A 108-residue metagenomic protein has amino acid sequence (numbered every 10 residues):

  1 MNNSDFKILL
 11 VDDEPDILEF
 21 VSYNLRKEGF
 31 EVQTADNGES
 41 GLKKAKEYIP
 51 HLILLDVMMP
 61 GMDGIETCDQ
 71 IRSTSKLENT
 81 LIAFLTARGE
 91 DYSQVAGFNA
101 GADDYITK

Functional and structural regions predicted by a protein language model:
E19-K27: Charged docking surfaces used in two-component/phosphorelay signaling
G29-D36, K44: Short hydrophobic/Thr-rich beta-strand motif most characteristic of the beta2 strand and flanking loop of CheY-like
D36-S40, D63-E66: Acidic catalytic/metal-coordinating carboxylates
K43, I65-E78: Short amphipathic alpha-helix used as the core "switch/output" element in two-component signaling
Y48-L54: Active-site beta3 strand of CheY-like receiver
M59: Receiver (REC) domain active-site loop signature in two-component systems and cognate sites in sensor histidine kinases
